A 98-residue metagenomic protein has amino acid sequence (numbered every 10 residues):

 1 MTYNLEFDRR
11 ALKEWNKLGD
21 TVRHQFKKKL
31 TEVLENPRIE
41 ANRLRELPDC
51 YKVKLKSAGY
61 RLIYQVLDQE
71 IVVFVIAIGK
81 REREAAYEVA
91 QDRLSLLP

Functional and structural regions predicted by a protein language model:
T2-N4, L12-K13, K17, R38 (+2 more regions): Enriched for short, Lys/Arg-rich terminal
N4-L5, V53: Residues that recognize and position ribonucleotide moieties
D8: PIN/NYN-family metal-dependent endoribonuclease catalytic core
T21-V22, F26-V33: Compact soluble domain cores
T31-L55: A short, surface-exposed loop/turn module that caps and links secondary-structure elements
